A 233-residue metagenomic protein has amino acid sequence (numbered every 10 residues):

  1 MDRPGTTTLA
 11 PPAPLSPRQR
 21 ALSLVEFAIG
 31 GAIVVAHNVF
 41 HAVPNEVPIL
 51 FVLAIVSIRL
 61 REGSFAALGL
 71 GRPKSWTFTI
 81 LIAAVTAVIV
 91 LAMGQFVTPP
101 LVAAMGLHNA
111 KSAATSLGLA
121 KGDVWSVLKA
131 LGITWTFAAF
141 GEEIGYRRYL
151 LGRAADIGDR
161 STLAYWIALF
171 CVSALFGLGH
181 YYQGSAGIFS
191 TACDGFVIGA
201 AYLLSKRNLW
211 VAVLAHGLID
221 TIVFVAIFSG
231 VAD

Functional and structural regions predicted by a protein language model:
M1-R18: Short, Lys/Arg-rich, polar N-terminal cytosolic tail immediately upstream of the first transmembrane signal-anchor
R18-A67, F78: Alpha-helical transmembrane segments in multi-pass membrane proteins
Q19-F27, E46-L50, S75-A83, S126-L131 (+3 more regions): Residue-level signature of transmembrane alpha-helical entry/exit and packing/kink sites in multi-pass membrane
I33-H37, L53-R61, V90, G94 (+5 more regions): Structural signal for membrane-spanning alpha-helices in multi-pass inner-membrane proteins, emphasizing helix cores
A42, E62-G63, P99-L107, Y181-S185 (+2 more regions): Transmembrane helix-loop junctions in multipass membrane proteins, especially transporters and channels
G63-A66, Q95, P99, E143-R148 (+1 more regions): Short helix-terminus and kink motifs of transmembrane alpha helices, predominantly at the cytoplasmic interface
A67-A138, D156-D159, V231-D233: Juxtamembrane helix-loop-helix connectors linking adjacent transmembrane helices in multi-pass membrane enzymes
D123-D233: Transmembrane helix-loop-helix hairpins at the membrane interface of multi-pass integral membrane proteins
